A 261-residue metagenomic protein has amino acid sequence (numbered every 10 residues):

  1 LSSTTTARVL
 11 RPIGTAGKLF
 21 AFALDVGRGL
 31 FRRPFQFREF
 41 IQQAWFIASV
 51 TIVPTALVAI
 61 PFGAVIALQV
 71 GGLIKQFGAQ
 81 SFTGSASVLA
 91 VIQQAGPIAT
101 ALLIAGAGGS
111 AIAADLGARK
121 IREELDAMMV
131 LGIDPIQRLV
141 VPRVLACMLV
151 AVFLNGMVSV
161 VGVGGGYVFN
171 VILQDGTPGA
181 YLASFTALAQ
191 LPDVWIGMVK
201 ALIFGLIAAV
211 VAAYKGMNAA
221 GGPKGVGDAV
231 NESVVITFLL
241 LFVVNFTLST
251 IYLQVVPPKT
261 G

Functional and structural regions predicted by a protein language model:
S2-E39, K215-A220: Short, membrane-interfacial amphipathic segments enriched in basic
A21-P34, E39, L68-A86, A111-L116: Hydrophobic transmembrane alpha-helix segments characteristic of membrane transport and insertion machinery
Q43-A99, L103: Active-site cofactor/substrate anionic-group-binding motifs, chiefly glycine- and Lys/Arg-rich phosphate-binding loops
V50-G63, P97-G106, A146-V163, Y167 (+3 more regions): Hydrophobic alpha-helical transmembrane segments in multi-pass membrane proteins
Q69-I92, V160-L202, V211-E232, I251-G261: Membrane-interfacial helix-loop-helix connectors in multipass membrane proteins
T83-D126, V211: Hydrophobic alpha-helical transmembrane segments of multi-pass membrane transport proteins
L116-V141, G222-V226: Short cytoplasmic-facing helical segments at TM-TM junctions of multi-pass membrane proteins
D134-N155, A229, S233: Start (N-cap) of specific transmembrane helices in multi-pass transporter permeases
